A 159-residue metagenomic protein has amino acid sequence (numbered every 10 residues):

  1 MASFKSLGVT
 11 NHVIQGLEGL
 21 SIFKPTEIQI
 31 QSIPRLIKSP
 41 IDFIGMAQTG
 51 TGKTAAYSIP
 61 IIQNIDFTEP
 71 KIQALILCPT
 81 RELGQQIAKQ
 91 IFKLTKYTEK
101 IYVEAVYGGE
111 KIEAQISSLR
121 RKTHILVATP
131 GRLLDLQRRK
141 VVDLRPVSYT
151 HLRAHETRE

Functional and structural regions predicted by a protein language model:
A2-I44: Conserved pre-motif I regulatory segment
G16, L20, R35, Q48 (+5 more regions): Amphipathic alpha-helical segments that mediate coupling or scaffolding at interfaces
L17, Q29, G45, I61 (+5 more regions): Residue-level signature of catalytic and energy-coupling elements of molecular machines, predominantly ATP/GTP-dependent
P34-K38, A55-T68, F92-K93: Walker A/P-loop NTP-binding motif
K38, D66-P70, K96-T98, S117-R121 (+1 more regions): Conserved catalytic network of the ASCE P-loop NTPase/AAA+ motor domain
D42-Y57: Walker A/P-loop
K71-D135: Conserved nucleic-acid-binding Ia/Ib motif block in the N-terminal RecA-like helicase ATPase lobe
T150-E159: Conserved small/polar residues in nucleotide/adenosyl-binding loops
